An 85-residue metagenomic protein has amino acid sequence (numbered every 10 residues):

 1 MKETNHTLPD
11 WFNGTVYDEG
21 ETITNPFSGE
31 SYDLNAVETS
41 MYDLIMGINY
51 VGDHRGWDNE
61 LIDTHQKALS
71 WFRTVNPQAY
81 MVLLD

Functional and structural regions predicted by a protein language model:
M1-N25: Short, charged/polar N-terminal "headpieces" of proteins
K2, V82-D85: Short acidic DE-rich linear segments
P26-S28, L84-D85: Short, flexible beta-strand-to-coil junctions
F27-R73: Acidic, low-complexity, intrinsically disordered interaction modules
